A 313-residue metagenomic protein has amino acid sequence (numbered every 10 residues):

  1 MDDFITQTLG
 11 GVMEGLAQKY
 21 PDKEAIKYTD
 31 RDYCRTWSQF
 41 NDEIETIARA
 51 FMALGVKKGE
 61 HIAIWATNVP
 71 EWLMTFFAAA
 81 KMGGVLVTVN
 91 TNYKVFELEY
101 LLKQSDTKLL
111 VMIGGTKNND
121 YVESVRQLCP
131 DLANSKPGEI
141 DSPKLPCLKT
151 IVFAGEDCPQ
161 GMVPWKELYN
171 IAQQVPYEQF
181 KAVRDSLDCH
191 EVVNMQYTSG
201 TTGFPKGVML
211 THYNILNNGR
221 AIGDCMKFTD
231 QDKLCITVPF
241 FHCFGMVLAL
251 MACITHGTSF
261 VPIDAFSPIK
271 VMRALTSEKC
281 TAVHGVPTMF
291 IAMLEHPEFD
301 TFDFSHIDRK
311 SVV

Functional and structural regions predicted by a protein language model:
M1-L54, K58, L98, K103 (+5 more regions): N-lobe entry segment of adenylate-forming
P21-E24, K144-L148, V152-F153, P159 (+3 more regions): Conserved pre-ATP/AMP-binding loop-to-beta segment of ANL
D22-V69, L73-F77, K94-E99, P164-Q173 (+2 more regions): Conserved AMP-binding/adenylate-forming core of the ANL superfamily
C34-S38, R184-N217: Conserved AMP-binding A3 loop
A48, E60-H61, T67-V87, T91-V95 (+6 more regions): A short helix-loop-beta submotif of the ANL/AMP-binding
L54, G84-N170: Structural core segment of the AMP-binding/adenylate-forming
M112-A133, V238, D264-K270, C280-V313: Adenylate-forming
L216-K233, F241-A282, F290-A292, H296-P297: Conserved AMP-binding/adenylation subdomain of ANL enzymes
